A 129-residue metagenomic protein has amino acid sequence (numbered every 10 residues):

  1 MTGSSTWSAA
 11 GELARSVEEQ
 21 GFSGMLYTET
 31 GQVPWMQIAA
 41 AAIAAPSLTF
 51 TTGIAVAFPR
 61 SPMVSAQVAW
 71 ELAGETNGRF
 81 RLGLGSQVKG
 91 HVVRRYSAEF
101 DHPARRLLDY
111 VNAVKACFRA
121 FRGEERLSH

Functional and structural regions predicted by a protein language model:
M1-T52: N-terminal beta1-alpha1-beta2 module of alpha/beta enzyme domains
G3, G31-V33, V56-F58, S86-G90: Active-site-proximal loop/turn and secondary-structure-junction residues that shape catalytic pockets, frequently
R15, M36-A39, I43, M63-W70 (+2 more regions): N-terminal, well-ordered alpha-helical segments
M36-Q37, S61, H91-R94: Short Asp/Glu-rich motifs
T49-A55, R81-G85: A short, GP-enriched loop/loop-strand-helix hinge that lies immediately N-terminal to, or at the N-terminal rim
A55-R60, E99-F100: Glycine-rich "substrate-gating" loop/helix at the edge of Rossmann-like oxidoreductase active sites
A66-H129: Internal, glycine-rich beta/alpha segment that forms the wall or movable "lid" of small-molecule/cofactor binding
